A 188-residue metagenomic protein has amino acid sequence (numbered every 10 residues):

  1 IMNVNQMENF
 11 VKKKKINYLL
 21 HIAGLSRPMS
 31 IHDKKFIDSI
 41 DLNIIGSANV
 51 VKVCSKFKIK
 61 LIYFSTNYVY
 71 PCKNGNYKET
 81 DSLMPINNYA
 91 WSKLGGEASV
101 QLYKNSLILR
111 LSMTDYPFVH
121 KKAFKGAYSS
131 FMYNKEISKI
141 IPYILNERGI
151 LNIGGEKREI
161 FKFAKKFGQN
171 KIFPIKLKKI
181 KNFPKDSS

Functional and structural regions predicted by a protein language model:
N3-L42: NAD(P)H-binding glycine-rich loop region in Rossmannoid oxidoreductase-like domains and their noncatalytic homologs
L19-A23, L61-N67, L109-L111: SDR active-site strand-loop-helix element
I40-S47, I62, S92-K93: Short alpha-helix in the Rossmann-fold core of NAD(P)-dependent oxidoreductases
A48-M84: Conserved Rossmann-fold NAD(P)-dependent oxidoreductase catalytic core, especially the SDR/UDP-sugar
M84-S112: Active-site Tyr-X1-5-Lys
L111-F118, Y128-R158: Alpha-helical substrate-binding/gating segment
I140-F183: Mid/C-terminal beta-alpha module of Rossmann-like enzyme folds, strongest in SDR-family dehydrogenases/epimerases
